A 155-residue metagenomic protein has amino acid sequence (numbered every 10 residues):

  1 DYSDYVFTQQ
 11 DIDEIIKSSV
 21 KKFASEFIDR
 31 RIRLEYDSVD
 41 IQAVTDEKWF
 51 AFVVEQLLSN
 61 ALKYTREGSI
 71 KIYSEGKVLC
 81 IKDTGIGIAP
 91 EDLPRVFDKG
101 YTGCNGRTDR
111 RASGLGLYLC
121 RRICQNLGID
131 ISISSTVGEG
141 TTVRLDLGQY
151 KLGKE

Functional and structural regions predicted by a protein language model:
D1-Y5, S38, Q42-T45: Conserved micro-motifs of the catalytic ATP-binding
A61-L62: Short helix-loop "hinge" at the ATP-lid/N-box region of the Bergerat-fold HATPase_c
E67-V78: Short beta-strand/loop element within the Bergerat-fold HATPase_c
D83: Acidic ATP/Mg2+-coordinating residue in the GHKL
I88-Y101: Short conserved segment of the HATPase_c
Y101-R111: Glycine-rich ATP-lid/hinge loop adjacent to the conserved G-boxes
